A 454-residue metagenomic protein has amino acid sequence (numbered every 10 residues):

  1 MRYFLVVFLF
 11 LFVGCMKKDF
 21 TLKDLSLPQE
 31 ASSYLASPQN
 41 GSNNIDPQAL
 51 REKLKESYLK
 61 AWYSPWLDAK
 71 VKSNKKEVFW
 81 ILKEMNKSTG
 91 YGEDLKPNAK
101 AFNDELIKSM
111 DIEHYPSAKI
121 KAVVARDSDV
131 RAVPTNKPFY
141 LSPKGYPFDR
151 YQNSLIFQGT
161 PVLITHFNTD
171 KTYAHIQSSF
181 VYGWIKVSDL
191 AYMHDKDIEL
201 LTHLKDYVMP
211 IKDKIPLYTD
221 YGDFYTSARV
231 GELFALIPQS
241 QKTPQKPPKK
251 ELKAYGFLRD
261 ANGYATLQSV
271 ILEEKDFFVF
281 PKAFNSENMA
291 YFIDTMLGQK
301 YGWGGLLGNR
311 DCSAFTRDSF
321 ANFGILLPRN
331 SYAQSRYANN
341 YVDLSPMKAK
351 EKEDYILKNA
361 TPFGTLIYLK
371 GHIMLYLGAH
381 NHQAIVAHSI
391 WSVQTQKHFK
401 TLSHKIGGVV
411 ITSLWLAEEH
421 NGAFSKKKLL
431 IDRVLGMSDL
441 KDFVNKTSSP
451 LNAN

Functional and structural regions predicted by a protein language model:
Y3-F12: Sec-dependent N-terminal signal peptides
M16-Q48, F180-G183, S188-M209, I215-Y218 (+2 more regions): Aromatic- and glycine-rich peptidoglycan recognition patches
D19-R131, K137-P147, F157, L163-T165 (+4 more regions): Boundary regions of SH3-family modules and the immediately adjacent low-complexity/disordered segments in eukaryotic
L141-F157, T219-V230: SH3/SH3-like (including bacterial SH3b) beta-barrel domains that bind proline-rich motifs or cell-wall ligands
Y146, D220-Y221, K275-F280, G298-L307 (+2 more regions): Second-shell loop/turn segments in exported
L155, P328-K397: ...with weaker cross-activation on analogous glycine-rich loops/strands in unrelated enzymes
Y192-M193, D213-L267, G298-R310, Y368-E418: Glycine-rich catalytic cores of cysteine/serine-nucleophile enzymes that process amide/ester linkages in cell-envelope
I293, W303-Q334: Active-site nucleophilic cysteine motif
